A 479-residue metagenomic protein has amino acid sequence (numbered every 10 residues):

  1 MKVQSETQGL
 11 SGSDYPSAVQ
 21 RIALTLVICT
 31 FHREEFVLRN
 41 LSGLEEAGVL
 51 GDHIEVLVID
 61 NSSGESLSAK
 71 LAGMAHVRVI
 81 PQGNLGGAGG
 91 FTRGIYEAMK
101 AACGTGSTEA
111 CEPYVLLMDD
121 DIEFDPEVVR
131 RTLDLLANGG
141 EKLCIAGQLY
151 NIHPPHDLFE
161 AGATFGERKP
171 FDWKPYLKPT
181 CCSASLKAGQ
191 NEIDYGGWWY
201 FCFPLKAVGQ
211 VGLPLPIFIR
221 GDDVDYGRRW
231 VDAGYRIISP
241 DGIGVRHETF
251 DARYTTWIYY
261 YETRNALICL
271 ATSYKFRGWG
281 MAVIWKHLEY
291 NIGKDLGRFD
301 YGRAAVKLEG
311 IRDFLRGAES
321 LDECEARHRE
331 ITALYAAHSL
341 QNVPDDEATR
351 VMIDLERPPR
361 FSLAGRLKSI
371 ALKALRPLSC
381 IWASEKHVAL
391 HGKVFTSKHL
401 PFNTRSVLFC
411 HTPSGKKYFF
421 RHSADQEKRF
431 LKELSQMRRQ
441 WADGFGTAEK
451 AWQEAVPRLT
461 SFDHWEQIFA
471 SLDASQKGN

Functional and structural regions predicted by a protein language model:
M1, R264-N479: Terminal low-complexity segments of carbohydrate-biosynthetic enzymes
M1-S42, K477-N479: N-proximal low-complexity "stem/linker" segments adjacent to membrane-targeting elements
G43-I80: Acidic donor-binding segment of Leloir-type glycosyltransferases
A72-G89, E97, T105: Conserved donor nucleotide-binding strand/loop of the catalytic core
E109-E123: Short beta-strand-to-loop acidic/aromatic patch adjacent to the donor-nucleotide binding site
E123, E127-P170: Conserved donor NDP-sugar-binding/catalytic core segment of glycosyltransferases
Y176-Y200: A recurrent flexible, glycine/aromatic-enriched loop bordering the glycosyltransferase active site that acts as
W198-Y200, G209-R228, G234-P240, W257: Donor nucleotide-sugar recognition loop
